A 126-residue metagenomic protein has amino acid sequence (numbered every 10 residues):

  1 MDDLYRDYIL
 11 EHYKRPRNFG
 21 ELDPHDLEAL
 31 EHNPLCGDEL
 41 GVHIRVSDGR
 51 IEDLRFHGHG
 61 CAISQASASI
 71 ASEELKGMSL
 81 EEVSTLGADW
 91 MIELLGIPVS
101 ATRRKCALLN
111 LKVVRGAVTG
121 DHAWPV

Functional and structural regions predicted by a protein language model:
M1-D23, E28-A29, E52, M78-V126: C-terminal binding/interaction regions
D2, R6, N33-L35, S64: Hydrophobic alpha-helical segments and helix-packing faces
N33, D38-D48: Short beta-strand elements
C36, G58-S67: Short, thiol/selenol-centered motifs that function as redox-active sites or metal-ligating centers
R50-G58: Immediate flanking context of iron-sulfur cluster ligation sites
S67-M78: Alpha-helical support elements that line or immediately flank enzyme active sites and cofactor-binding pockets
